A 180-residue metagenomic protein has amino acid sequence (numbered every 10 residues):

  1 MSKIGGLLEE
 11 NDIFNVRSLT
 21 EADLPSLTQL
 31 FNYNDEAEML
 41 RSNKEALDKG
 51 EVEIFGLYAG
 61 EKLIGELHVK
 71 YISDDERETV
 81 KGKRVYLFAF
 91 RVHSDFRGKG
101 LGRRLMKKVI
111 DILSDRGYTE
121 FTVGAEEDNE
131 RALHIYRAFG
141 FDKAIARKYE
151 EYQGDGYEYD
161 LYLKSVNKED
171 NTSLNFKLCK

Functional and structural regions predicted by a protein language model:
M1-E10, K164-N167: Acyl-donor-binding surface of acyltransferase catalytic domains
E9-N11, S18-D95, M106-K107, I112 (+1 more regions): Acetyl-CoA-dependent GNAT
L57, E76, R103-R104, E120 (+2 more regions): Preference for well-ordered, secondary-structure-rich cores of eukaryotic proteins
H93-K107, R116, E127-H134, A138: Conserved glycine-rich acetyl-CoA-binding loop
T119, E126-E130, R137-F139, K148-K180: C-terminal "cap" of GNAT-fold acetyltransferases
